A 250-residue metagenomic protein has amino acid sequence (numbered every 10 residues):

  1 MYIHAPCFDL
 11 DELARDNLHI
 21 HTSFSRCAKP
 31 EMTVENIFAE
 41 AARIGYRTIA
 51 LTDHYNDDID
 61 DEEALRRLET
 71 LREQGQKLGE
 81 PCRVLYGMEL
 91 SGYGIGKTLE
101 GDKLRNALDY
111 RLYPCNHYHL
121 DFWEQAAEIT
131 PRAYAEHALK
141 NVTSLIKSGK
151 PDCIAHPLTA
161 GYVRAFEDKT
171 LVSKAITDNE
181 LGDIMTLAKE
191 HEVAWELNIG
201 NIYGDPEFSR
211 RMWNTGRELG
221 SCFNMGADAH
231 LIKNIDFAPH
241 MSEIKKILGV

Functional and structural regions predicted by a protein language model:
M1-L18, S23, V34, K103 (+2 more regions): Charged catalytic cores and adjacent phosphate/nucleic-acid-binding surfaces used for phosphate/nucleic-acid chemistry
Y2, D61-E190, G249: Extended substrate/RNA-proximal surfaces in nucleic-acid metabolism proteins
D11-L13, G45, P81, S148 (+1 more regions): Alpha-helical hydrophobic/aromatic positions enriched in membrane-embedded helices and signal peptides
D16-I20, I49-L51, V84-M88, R111-Y113 (+3 more regions): Hydrophobic faces of well-ordered beta-strands that scaffold small-molecule active sites in alpha/beta enzyme cores
H21-S25, H54-N56, G87-Y93, P114-Y118 (+3 more regions): Active-site beta-loop-alpha junctions enriched in small/polar residues
R26-M32, N56-R66, S91-T98, R164 (+2 more regions): Acidic-and-aromatic substrate-binding clefts and catalytic sites of carbohydrate-active enzymes
A28-V34, L51-I59, Y134-K140: Short N-terminal helix-initiation segments at or just after the protein's N-terminus
T33-A50, E73-G79: Alpha-helical scaffold segments that flank or form the walls of functional sites
